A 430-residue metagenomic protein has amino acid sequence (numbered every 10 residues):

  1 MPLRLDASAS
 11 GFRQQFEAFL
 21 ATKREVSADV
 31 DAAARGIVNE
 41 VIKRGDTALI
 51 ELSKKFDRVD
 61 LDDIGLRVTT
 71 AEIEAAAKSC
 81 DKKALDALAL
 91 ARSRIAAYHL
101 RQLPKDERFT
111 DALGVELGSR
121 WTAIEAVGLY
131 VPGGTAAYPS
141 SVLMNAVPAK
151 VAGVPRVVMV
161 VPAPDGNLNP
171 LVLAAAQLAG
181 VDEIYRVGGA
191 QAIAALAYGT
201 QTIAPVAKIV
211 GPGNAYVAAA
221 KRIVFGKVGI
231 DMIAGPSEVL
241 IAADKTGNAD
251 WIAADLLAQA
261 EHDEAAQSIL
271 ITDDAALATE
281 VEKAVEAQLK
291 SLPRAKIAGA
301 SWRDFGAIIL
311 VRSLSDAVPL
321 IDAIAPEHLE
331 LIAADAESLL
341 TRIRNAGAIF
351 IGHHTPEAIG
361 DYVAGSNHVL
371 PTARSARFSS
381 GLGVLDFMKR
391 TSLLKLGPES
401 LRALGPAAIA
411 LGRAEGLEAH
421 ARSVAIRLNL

Functional and structural regions predicted by a protein language model:
M1-E125: N-terminal Rossmann-like NAD(P)+-binding subdomain of aldehyde/semialdehyde dehydrogenases
L3-S8, E183-G188, I308-S313: Short acidic-hydrophobic, aromatic-tinged amphipathic segments that line or gate anion-handling sites
P104-F109, G229, A266-I271, S291-W302 (+3 more regions): Flexible, glycine/charged-enriched surface loops at secondary-structure junctions
F109-A174: Conserved small-residue-rich beta-alpha loop and adjacent elements that most often cradle the phosphate/pyrophosphate
G180-Q267: Conserved NAD(P)+-binding/catalytic subdomain of aldehyde/semialdehyde dehydrogenases
M232-D304, I308: A conserved active-site cap/scaffold subdomain adjacent to cofactor or substrate pockets
D322-L430: C-terminal core of ALDH-fold dehydrogenases
